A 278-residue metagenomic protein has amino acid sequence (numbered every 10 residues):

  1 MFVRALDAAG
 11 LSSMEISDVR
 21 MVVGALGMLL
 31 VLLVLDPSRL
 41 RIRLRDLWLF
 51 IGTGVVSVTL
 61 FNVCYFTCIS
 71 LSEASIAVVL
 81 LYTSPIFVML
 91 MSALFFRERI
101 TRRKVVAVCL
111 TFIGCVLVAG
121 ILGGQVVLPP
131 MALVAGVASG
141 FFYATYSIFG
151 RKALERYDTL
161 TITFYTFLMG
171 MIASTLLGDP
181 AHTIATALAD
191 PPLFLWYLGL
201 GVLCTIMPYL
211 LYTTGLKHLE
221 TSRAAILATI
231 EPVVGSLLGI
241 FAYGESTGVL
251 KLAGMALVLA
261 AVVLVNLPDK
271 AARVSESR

Functional and structural regions predicted by a protein language model:
M1-V19, Q125-K152, M171-A173, S275-R278: Glycine-/small-residue-enriched transmembrane alpha-helix faces in small-molecule transporters and effluxers
L6, I16, R20, C68 (+8 more regions): Hydrophobic/aromatic residues within transmembrane alpha-helices of multi-pass small-molecule transporters
M14-V34, G52, A107-I113, M131-A135 (+2 more regions): Hydrophobic alpha-helical transmembrane segments of multi-pass integral membrane proteins, especially transporters
V19, V58, N62, A77-T83 (+2 more regions): Helix-helix packing/entry segments at the starts of transmembrane helices
M21, G120-I121, L193-L195, T229-R278: C-terminal-most transmembrane helix of multi-pass membrane proteins
V23-G27, L80-L94, C109-L110, L168-A173 (+3 more regions): Alpha-helical transmembrane segments of compact multi-pass small-molecule transporters, enriched in specific families
M28, I51, M91, I100-L122 (+3 more regions): Hydrophobic transmembrane alpha-helices of multi-pass small-molecule transport proteins
L29-S75, L81, L117, G201-L219: Specific transmembrane alpha-helical segments of multi-pass solute transporters/efflux pumps, especially DMT/EamA
